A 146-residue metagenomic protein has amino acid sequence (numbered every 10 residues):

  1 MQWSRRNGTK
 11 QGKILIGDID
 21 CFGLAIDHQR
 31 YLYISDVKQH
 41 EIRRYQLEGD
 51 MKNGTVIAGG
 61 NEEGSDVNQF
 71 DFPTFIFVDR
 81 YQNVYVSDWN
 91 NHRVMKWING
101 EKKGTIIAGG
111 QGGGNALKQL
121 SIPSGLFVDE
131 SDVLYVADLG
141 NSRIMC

Functional and structural regions predicted by a protein language model:
M1, H40-R43, H92-V94, S142-I144: Structural signal for beta-propeller blades
Q2-R5, Y45-L47, W97: Hydrophobic/aromatic beta-strand positions that recur at structurally equivalent sites within the blades
N7-F22, G49-T74, G100-S124, Y135: Gly/Pro-rich loop segments of beta-rich domains
I26-Q29, V78-Y81, V128-S131: Residue-level detector of Asp-centered blade-edge/turn motifs that repeat once per structural unit in beta-propeller
Y31-I34, V84-Y85, L134-Y135: Conserved beta-propeller blade signature
V37, Y81, W89, N99 (+2 more regions): Short loop/turn segments immediately following the C-termini of beta-strands
R93, L117-C146: Loop/turn-rich, solvent-exposed surfaces of beta-rich toroidal or solenoidal domains
